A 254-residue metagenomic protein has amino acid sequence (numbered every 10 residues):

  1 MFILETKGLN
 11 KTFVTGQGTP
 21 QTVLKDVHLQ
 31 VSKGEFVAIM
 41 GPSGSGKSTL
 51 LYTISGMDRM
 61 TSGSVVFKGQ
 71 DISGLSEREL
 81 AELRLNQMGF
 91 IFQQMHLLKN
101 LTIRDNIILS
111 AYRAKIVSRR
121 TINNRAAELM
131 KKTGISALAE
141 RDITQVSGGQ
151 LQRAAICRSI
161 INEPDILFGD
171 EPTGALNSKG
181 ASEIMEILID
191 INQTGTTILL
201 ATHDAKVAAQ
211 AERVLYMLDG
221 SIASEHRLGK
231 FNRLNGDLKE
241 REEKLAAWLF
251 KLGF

Functional and structural regions predicted by a protein language model:
M40-P42: The feature captures the beta-strand-to-loop junction immediately N-terminal to the Walker
G63-D71: Conserved ABC transporter NBD signature motif
Q70-D71, R120-L138: Conserved ABC ATPase "signature" region
L101-L109: Short coil-to-helix segment of the ABC ATPase nucleotide-binding domain corresponding to the Q-loop/switch region
D142-V146, Q150: Conserved ABC ATPase signature
E163: Conserved catalytic motifs of ABC-family nucleotide-binding domains
L167-D170: Catalytic Walker B motif of ABC-type/P-loop ATPase nucleotide-binding domains
